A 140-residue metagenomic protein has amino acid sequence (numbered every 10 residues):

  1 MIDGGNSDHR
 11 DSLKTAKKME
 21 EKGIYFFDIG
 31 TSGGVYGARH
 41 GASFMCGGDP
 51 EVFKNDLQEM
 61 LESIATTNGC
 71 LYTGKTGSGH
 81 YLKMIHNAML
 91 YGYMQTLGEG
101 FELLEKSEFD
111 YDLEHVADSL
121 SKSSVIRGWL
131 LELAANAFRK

Functional and structural regions predicted by a protein language model:
M1-G4, D28: Short catalytic-loop micro-motif centered on adjacent basic/acidic residues
D8-E99: Rossmann-fold dinucleotide-binding core
G41, M45-G47, G77-K140: Helical "substrate-binding/catalytic lid" subdomain of Rossmann-like NAD(P)-dependent dehydrogenases/reductases
